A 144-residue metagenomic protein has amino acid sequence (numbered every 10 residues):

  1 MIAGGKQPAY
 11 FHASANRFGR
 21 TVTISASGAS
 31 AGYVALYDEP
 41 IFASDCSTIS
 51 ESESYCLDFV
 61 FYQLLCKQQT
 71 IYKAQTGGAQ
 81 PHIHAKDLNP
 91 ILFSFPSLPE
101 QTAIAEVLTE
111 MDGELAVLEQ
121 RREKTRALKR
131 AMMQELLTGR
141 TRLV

Functional and structural regions predicted by a protein language model:
A3-L65, Y72, T76-G77, H84 (+1 more regions): A short beta-sheet element
Y33, P81-H82, R121, K129: Long, compositionally biased, intrinsically disordered segments
C56, Q80, E100, I104: Hydrophobic (often cysteine-bearing) scaffold residues that line and stabilize catalytic clefts of nucleotide/cofactor
K67-T70, M111: Generic non-transmembrane alpha-helical segments
S94-V144: Amphipathic alpha-helical coiled-coil/heptad-repeat segments
